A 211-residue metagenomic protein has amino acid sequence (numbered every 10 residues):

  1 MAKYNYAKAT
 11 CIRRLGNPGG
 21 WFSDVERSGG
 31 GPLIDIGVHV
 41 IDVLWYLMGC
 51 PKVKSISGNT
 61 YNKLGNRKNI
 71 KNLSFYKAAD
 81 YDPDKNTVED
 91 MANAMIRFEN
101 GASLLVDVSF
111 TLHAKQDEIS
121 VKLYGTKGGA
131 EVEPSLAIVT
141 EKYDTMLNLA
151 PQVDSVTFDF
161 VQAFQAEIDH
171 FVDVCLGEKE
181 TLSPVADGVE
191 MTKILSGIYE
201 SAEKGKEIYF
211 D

Functional and structural regions predicted by a protein language model:
M1-K85, G205: Predominantly a Rossmann-like dinucleotide-binding segment in NAD(P)-dependent oxidoreductases
A2, A114-Q116, E203: A cross-taxa feature marking solvent-exposed loop/turn segments within ectodomains of secreted and single-pass membrane
G29-P32, Y81-D82, S155-D159, G177-T181 (+1 more regions): Active-site rim elements
V38-D42, Q162-D169, A186-K193: A structural signal for well-ordered alpha-helical segments within the folded catalytic domains of diverse enzymes
W45, V121, V172-D173: Solvent-exposed, non-membrane alpha-helical residues enriched in polar/charged side chains
L47-P51, G129-E133, I198-S201: Phosphate/oxyanion-binding loops and surfaces in catalytic or ligand/nucleic-acid-binding neighborhoods
D82-E167: NAD(P)-dinucleotide binding in Rossmann-like oxidoreductases
E99, H170-D211: C-terminal helix-rich "cap/oligomerization" subdomain common to oxidoreductases
